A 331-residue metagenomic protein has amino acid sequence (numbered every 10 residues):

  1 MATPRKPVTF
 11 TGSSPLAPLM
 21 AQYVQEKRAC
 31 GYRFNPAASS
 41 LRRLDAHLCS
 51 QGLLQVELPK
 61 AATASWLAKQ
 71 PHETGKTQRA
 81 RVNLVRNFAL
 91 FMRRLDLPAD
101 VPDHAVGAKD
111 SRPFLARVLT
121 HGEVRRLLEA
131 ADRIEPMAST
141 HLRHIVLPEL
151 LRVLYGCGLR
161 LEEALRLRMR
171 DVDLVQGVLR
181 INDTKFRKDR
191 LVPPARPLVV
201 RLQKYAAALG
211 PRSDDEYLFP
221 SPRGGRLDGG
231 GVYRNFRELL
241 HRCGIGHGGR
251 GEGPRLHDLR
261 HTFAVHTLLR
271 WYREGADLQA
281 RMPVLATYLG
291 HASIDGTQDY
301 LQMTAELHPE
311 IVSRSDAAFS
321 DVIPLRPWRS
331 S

Functional and structural regions predicted by a protein language model:
M1-S331: Conserved catalytic core of the tyrosine transesterase superfamily
